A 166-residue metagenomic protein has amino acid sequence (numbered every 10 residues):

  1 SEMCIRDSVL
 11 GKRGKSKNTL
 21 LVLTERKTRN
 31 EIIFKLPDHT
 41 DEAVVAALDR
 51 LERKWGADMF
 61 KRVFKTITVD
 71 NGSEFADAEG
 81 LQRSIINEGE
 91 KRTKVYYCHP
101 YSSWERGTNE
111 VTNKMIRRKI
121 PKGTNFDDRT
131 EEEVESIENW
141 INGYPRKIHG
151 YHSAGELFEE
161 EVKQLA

Functional and structural regions predicted by a protein language model:
E2-I5: Short, small-residue-biased leader/transition segments that mark boundaries at the very start of proteins
D7, L23, R29, L48 (+4 more regions): Mobile genetic element proteins and their domesticated derivatives, centered on retroelements and DNA transposons
R13-T19: Short, flexible loop/turn motifs enriched in small residues
S16, I33-D58: Active-site beta-loop-alpha junctions of metal-dependent nucleic acid enzymes, especially the RNase H-like/DDE
R29-F34, K122: Short small-residue beta-strand/loop micro-motif enriched in glycine and branched aliphatics
D58-D77, P100-Y101: Acidic/histidine-rich, metal-coordinating catalytic segments
L81-K91: Short, surface-exposed basic-aromatic patches at helix termini and helix-loop junctions that form
R92-A166: Charged alpha-helix within mobile-element recombinases
